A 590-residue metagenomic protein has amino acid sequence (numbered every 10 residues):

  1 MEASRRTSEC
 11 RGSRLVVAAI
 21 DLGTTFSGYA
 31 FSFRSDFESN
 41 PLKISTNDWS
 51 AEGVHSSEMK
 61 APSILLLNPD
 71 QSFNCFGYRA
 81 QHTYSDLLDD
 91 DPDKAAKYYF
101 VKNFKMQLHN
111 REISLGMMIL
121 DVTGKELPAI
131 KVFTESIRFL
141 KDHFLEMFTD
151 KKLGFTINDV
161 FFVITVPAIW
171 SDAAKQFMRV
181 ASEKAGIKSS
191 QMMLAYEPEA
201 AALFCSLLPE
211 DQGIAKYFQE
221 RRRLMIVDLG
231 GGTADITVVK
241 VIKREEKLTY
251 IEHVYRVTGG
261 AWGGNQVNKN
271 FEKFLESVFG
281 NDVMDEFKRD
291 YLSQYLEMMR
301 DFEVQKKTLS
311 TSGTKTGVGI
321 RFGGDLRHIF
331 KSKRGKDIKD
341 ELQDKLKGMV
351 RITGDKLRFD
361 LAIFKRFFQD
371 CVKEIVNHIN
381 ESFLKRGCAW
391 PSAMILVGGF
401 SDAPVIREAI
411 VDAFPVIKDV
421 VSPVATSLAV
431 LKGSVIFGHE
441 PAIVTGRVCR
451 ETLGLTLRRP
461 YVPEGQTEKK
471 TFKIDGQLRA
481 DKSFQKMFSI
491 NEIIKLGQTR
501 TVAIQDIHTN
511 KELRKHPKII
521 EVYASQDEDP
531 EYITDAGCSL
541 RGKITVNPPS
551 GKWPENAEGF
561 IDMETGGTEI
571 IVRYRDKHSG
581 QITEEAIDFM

Functional and structural regions predicted by a protein language model:
M1-G116, E183, M193, E246 (+13 more regions): Early-domain small/polar-rich strand-loop-helix modules and first-structured segments of the mature chain
E2-L15, M192-V227, E245, L428-T445: Conserved phosphate-binding catalytic cores of ATP/NTP-utilizing and phosphoryl-transfer enzymes
E2-R5, H328-I375, E381, V444-M590: Acidic low-complexity intrinsically disordered segments
A3, S13, E135-G154, A201-A215 (+6 more regions): Phosphate/ATP-binding catalytic cores across multiple sugar-kinase/actin-like superfamilies, primarily ASKHA
I20-F26, P198, Y217-D235, K240-I242 (+6 more regions): A short acidic Gly-Thr/Ser loop motif
S35-A185, V267-K315, F330-S332, I338-Q343 (+1 more regions): Phosphate-binding loop and its immediate beta->loop->alpha context in nucleotide/phosphate-handling enzymes
K105-L108, D121, P128, G154 (+5 more regions): Gly/charged contiguous loops adjacent to phosphate- or pyrophosphate-bearing nucleotide/cofactor binding elements
I187-A200, E408-G433: Conserved phosphate-binding/catalytic loops in two-lobed NTP-binding clefts
